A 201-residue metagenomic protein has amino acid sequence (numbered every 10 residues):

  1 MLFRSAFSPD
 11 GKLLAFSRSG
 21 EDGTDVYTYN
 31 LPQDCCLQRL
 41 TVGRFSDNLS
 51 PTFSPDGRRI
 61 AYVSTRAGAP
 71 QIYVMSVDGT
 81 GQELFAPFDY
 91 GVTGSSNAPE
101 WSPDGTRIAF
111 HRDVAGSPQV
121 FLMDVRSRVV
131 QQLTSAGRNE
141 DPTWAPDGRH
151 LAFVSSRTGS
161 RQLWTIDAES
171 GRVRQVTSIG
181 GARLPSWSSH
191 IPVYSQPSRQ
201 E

Functional and structural regions predicted by a protein language model:
M1-E201: Sequence signature of WD/YWTD-type beta-propeller architectures
